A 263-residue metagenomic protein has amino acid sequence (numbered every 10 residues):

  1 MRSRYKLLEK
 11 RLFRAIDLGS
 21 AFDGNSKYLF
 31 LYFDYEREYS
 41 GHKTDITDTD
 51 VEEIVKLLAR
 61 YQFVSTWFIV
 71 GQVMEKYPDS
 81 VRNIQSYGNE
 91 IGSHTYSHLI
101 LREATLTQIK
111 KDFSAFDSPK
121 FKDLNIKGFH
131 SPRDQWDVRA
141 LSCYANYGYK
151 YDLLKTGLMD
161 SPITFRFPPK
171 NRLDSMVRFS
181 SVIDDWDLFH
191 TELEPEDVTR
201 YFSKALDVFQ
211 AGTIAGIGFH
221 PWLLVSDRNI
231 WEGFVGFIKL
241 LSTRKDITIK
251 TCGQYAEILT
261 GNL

Functional and structural regions predicted by a protein language model:
R2-Y87, L240, D246: Active-site beta->alpha N-cap acidic-glycine motif
S3-D17, D123-T213: Active-site-adjacent pocket scaffolds in enzyme catalytic domains
Y32-D34, G92, G218, I249: Generic enzyme active-site microenvironment
S40-T47, F189-E194, S226-I230: Short, flexible/disordered intra-domain loops and linkers
D45-T47, V81-N83, T107, C143-A145 (+1 more regions): Short, glycine/charged-enriched secondary-structure capping and boundary segments
T47-I54, F113-S114, P195-K204, W231-F237: Well-ordered, non-membrane alpha-helical segments in soluble/globular domains
K56-T66, S203-L263: C-terminal domain-boundary segment and adjacent tail
A59-S142, G157-D160, D174, S180-H190 (+1 more regions): Metal-dependent polysaccharide deacetylase catalytic core of the NodB/CE4 family, i.e., the active-site-bearing domain
